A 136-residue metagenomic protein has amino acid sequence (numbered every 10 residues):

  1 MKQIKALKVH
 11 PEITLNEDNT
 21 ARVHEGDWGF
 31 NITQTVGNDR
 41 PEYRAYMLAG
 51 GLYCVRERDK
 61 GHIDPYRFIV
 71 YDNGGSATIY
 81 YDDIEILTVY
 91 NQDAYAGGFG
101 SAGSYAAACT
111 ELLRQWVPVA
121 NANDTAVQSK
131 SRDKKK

Functional and structural regions predicted by a protein language model:
M1-K136: N-terminal targeting peptides and non-cytosolic leader segments immediately upstream of the first transmembrane helix
